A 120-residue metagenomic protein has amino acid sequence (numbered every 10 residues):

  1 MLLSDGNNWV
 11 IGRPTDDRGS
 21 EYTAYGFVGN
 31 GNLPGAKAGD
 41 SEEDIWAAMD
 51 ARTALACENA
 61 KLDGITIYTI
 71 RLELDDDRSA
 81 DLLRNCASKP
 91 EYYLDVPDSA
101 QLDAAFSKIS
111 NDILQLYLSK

Functional and structural regions predicted by a protein language model:
M1-K120: P/S/T/G-enriched low-complexity
